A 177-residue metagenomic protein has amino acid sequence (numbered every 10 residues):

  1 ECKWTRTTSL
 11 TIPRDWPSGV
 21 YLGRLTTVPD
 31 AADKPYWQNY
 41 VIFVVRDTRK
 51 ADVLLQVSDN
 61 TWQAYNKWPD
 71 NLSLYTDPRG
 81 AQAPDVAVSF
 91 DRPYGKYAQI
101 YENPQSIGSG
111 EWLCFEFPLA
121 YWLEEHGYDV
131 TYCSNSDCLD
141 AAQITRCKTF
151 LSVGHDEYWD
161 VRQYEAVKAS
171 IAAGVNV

Functional and structural regions predicted by a protein language model:
E1-T7, D52-L55: Contiguous segments within soluble domain cores/interaction surfaces
K3-P17, V28, G108-V177: Helical hinge/lid and interdomain linker segments adjacent to catalytic or ligand-binding clefts that mediate domain
T8-L10, G23, F43: Preference for bulky hydrophobic residues occupying beta-strand positions in well-ordered beta-sheet regions
V20, T27-I144: Aromatic-Pro/Gly-enriched surface loop or interdomain linker that acts as a lid/target-recognition segment
